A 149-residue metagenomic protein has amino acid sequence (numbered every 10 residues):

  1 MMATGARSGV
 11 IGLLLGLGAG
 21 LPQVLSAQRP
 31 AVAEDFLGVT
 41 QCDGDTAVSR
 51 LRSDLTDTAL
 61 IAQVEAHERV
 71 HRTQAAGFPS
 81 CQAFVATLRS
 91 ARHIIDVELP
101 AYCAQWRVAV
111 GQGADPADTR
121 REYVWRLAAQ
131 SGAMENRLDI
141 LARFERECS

Functional and structural regions predicted by a protein language model:
M2-V10: Bacterial N-terminal signal peptides that target proteins for export
G9-G20: Hydrophobic membrane-insertion alpha-helices, especially the h-region of bacterial N-terminal signal peptides
L21-A59: Catalytic zinc-binding patch centered on the HExxH motif and its immediate surroundings that defines zinc-dependent
L37, D96-E98, A142-R143: Disulfide-bonded cysteine motifs in exported proteins
A59, A75-Q105: Post-HEXXH active-site segment of zinc metalloproteases
A59, W106-S149: Long, well-structured alpha-helical subdomains associated with metal-dependent extracellular/ecto-lumenal hydrolases
Q63-A76: Active-site recognition of the HExxH zinc-binding catalytic motif
